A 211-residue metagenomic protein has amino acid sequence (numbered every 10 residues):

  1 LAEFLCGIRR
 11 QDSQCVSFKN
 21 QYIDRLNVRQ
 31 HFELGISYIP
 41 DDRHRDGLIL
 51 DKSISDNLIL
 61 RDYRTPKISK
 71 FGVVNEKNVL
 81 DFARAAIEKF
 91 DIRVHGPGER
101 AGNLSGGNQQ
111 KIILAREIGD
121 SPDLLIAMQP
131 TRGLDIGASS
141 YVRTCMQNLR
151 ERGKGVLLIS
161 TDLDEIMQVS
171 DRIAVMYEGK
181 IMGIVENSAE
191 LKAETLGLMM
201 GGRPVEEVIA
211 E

Functional and structural regions predicted by a protein language model:
L1-E211: Glycine-rich phosphate-binding loops of nucleotide-dependent enzymes
